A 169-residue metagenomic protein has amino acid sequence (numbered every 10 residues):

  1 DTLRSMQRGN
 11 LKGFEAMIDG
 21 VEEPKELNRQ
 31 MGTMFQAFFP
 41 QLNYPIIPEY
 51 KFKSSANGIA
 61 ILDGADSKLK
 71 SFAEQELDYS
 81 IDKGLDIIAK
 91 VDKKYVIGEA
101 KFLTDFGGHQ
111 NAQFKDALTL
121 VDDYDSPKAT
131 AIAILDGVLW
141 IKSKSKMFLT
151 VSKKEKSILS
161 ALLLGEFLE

Functional and structural regions predicted by a protein language model:
D1-G58: Interdomain/boundary linker segments immediately adjacent to catalytic/signaling cores
N10-M17, K93-K101: Glycine-rich, often proline-containing surface loops adjacent to acidic residues and nearby aromatics that form
A16-E23, G58-E76, A100-G108: Surface-exposed cleft-lining segments at the edges of enzyme active sites
R29, L77-Y79: Active-site glycine- and acidic-residue-rich loops that bind and position anionic ligands or nucleotide-like cofactors
E74-E76, G84-D86, V121: Generic recognition of flexible, low-complexity loop/linker segments
S80-I97: Active-site beta-strand-loop-beta-strand hairpin of nuclease catalytic cores that positions key catalytic residues
F102-K146: Catalytic cores of nucleic-acid endonucleases
I132-E169: Domain-level recognition of nuclease-like catalytic cores that cleave nucleotide substrates
